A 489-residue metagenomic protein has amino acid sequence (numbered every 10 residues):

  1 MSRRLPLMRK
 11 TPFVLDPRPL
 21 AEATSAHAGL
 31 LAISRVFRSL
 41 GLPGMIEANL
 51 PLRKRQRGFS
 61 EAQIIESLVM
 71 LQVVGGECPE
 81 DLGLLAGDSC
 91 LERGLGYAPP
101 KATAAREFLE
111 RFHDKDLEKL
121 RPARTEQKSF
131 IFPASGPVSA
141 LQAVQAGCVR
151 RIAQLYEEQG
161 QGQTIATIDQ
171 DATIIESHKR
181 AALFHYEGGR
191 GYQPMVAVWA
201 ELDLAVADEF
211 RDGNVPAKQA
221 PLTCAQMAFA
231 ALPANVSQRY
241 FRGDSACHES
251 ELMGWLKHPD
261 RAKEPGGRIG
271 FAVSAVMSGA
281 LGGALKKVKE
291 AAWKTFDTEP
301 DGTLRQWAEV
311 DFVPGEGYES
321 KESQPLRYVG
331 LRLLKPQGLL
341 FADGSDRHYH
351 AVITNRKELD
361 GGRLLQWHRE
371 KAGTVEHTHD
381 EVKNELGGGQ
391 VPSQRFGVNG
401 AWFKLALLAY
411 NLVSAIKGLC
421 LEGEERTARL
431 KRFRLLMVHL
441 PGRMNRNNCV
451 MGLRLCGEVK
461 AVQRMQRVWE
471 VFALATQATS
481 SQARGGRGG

Functional and structural regions predicted by a protein language model:
M1-R190, V196-N214, L222-A234, L440-G489: Dynamic "connector" segments at or just before major functional cores
S2-L15, G267-H377, E381-N384, E470-G489: An anionic, glycine-rich sequence signature occurring as long contiguous blocks
V36, L82, G362-I416: Short amphipathic alpha-helical "interface-anchor" segments enriched in bulky aromatics
L91-E92, I175-S177, L204, N214-V215 (+8 more regions): Flexible loop/turn segments at secondary-structure boundaries
A98-P100, R239-G243, C420-L430: Short, glycine/acidic-rich hinge or "gate" loops at secondary-structure transitions that mediate conformational
V215-A280: Domain-level cores of phosphate- or acyl-group-handling catalytic modules
G389-M465: Basic, amphipathic alpha-helical segments enriched in Lys/Arg and hydrophobic/aromatic residues
